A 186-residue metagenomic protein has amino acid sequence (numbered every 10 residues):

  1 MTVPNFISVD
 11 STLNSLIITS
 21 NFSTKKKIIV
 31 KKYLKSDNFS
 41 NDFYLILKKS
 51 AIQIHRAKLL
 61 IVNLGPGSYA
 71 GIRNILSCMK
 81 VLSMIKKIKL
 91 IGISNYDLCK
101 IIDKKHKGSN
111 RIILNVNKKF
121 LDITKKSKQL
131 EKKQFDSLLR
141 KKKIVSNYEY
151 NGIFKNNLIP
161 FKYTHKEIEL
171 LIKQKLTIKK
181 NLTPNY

Functional and structural regions predicted by a protein language model:
M1-N21, I91-Y186: Oxyanion-binding and handling regions
T2-L59, K143-N147: N-terminal beta-alpha supersecondary unit
K25, G67, K128-L130: Generic "edge-of-domain/loop-turn" microfeature
K26, I61-V62, K166, L170: Generic signal for short, ordered secondary-structure residues within or immediately flanking folded domains
I28-L34, L64-Y69, N156: A short glycine/serine-rich beta->alpha loop
Y33, I54, I85-K87, N117-K118 (+1 more regions): Glycine-rich loops and low-complexity Gly/Arg-rich segments that provide flexible linkers or classic glycine-based
L59-N95: DPxDG-like acidic metal-binding loop motif
